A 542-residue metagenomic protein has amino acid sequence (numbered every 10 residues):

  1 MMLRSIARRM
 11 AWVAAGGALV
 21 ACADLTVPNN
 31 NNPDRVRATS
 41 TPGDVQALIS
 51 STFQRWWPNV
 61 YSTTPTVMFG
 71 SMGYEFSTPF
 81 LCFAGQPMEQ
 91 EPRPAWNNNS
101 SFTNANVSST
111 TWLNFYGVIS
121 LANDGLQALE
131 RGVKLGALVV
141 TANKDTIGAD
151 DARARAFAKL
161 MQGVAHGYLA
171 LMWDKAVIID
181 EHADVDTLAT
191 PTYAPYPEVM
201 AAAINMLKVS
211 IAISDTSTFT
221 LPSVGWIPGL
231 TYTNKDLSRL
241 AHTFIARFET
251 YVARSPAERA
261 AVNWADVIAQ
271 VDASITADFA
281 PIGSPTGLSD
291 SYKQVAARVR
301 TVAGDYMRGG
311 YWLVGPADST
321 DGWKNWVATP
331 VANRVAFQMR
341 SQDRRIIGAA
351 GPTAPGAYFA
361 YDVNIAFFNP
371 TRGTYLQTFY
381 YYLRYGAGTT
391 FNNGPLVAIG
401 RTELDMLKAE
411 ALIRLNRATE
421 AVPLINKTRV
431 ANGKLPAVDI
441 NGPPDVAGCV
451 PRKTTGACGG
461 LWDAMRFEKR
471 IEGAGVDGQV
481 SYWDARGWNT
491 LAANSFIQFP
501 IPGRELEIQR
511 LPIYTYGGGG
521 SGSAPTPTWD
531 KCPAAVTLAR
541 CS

Functional and structural regions predicted by a protein language model:
M1-V20: Sec-dependent bacterial lipoprotein signal peptides
C22-S77, L491-S542: Membrane-proximal, proline-rich intrinsically disordered regions
A23-D24, I204-S217, N234, S238-D290: Aromatic-residue-lined binding/catalytic grooves and analogous aromatic/hydrophobic interfacial grooves in multimeric
Q46, P87-W173, T190, A194-P197 (+2 more regions): Conserved, well-structured interaction surfaces
A170-I178, T218, Y251-A260, N416: Short coil/turn linking the two alpha-helices of tandem helical-hairpin repeats
A261-R401, K434-P451, W462-A464, E472 (+3 more regions): Hydrophobic-face positions in mid-chain alpha helices that act as interaction patches
